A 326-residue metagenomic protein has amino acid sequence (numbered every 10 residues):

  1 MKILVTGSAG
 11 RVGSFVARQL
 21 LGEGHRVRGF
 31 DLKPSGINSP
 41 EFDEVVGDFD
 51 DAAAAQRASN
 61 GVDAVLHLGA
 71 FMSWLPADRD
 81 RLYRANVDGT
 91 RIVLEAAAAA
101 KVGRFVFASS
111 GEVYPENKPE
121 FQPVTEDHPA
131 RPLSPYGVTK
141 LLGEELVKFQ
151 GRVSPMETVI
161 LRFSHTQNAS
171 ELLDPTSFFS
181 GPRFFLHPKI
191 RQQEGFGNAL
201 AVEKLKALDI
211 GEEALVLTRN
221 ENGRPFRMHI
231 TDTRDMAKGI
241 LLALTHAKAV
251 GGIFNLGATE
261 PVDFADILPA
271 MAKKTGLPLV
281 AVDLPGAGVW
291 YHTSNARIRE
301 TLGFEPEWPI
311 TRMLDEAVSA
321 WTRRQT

Functional and structural regions predicted by a protein language model:
I3-E23: N-terminal Rossmann NAD(P)H-binding glycine-rich loop of SDR-like oxidoreductase domains
G36, G47-A85: NAD(P)H-binding glycine-rich loop region in Rossmannoid oxidoreductase-like domains and their noncatalytic homologs
V65, A77-F105: NAD(P)-cofactor binding segment of oxidoreductase domains
R84, P119-I160, G181-F184: Catalytic helix-loop patch of NAD(P)-dependent Rossmann-fold dehydrogenases
I92-P135: Conserved Rossmann-fold NAD(P)-dependent oxidoreductase catalytic core, especially the SDR/UDP-sugar
F149-M228, T233-D235: NAD(P)-dependent short-chain dehydrogenase/reductase
R227, D235-P285: Mid/C-terminal beta-alpha module of Rossmann-like enzyme folds, strongest in SDR-family dehydrogenases/epimerases
I310-T326: Amphipathic terminal alpha-helices
